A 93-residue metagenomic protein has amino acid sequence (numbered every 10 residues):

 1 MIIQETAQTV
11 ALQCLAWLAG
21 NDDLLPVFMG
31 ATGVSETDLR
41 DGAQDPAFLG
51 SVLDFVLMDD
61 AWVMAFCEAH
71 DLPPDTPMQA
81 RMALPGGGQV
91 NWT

Functional and structural regions predicted by a protein language model:
M1-T93: Metal- and O2-centered redox machinery and metal/ROS homeostasis
